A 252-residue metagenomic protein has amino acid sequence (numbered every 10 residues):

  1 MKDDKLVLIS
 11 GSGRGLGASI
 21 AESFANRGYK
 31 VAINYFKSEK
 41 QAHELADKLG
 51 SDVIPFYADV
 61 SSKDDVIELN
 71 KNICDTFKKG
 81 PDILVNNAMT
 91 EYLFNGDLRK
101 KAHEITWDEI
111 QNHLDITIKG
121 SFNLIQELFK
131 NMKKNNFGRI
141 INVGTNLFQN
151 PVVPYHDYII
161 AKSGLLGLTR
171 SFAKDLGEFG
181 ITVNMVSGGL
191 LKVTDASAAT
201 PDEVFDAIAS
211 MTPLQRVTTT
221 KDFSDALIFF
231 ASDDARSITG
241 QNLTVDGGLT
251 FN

Functional and structural regions predicted by a protein language model:
G13-G15: Conserved glycine-rich cofactor-binding loop
H43, L98, E178, M185-T212 (+1 more regions): A glycine/serine/threonine-rich, flexible loop-to-helix segment that serves as the NAD(P) cofactor-binding "lid"
T90-F94, K101-H113, R139-G164, T169-E178 (+1 more regions): Catalytic loop of short-chain dehydrogenase/reductase
I125-Q126, R170: A short, exposed helix-loop element centered on a Lys and neighboring polar residues
K130, K174-D175, R236: Alpha-helical segment proximal to the catalytic Tyr-Lys
N150, S210, I228, T239-N252: Short C-terminal tail/terminal secondary-structure segment of NAD(P)H-dependent dehydrogenase/reductase domains
G177, T182, I238-G240: Short, small/polar-rich loop/turn modules that mediate ligand/substrate recognition or access, typified
